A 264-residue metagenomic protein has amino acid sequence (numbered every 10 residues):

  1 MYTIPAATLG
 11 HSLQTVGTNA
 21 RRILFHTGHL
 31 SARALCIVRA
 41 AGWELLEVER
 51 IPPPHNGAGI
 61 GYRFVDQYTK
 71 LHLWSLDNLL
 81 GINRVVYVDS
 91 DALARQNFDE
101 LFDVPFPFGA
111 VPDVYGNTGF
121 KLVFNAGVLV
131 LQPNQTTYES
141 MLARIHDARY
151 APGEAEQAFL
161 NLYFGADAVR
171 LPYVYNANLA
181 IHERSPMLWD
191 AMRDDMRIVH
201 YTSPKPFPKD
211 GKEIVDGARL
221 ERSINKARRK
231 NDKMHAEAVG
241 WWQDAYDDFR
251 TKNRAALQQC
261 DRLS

Functional and structural regions predicted by a protein language model:
M1-T8, G17, T137-Y138, L142-S264: A glycosyltransferase accessory/donor-loop signature
S12-A20: Short, acidic, metal-binding catalytic loop of nucleotide-sugar glycosyltransferases
R21-G28: Short internal beta-strands
I23, W43-L46, L171: General small-molecule cofactor/ligand-binding pocket signal
S31, I51-G57, N176-I181, F207: A short acidic, often aromatic-flanked loop/helix-cap motif at beta-alpha or helix-coil junctions that lines enzyme
A32-G42, E213-A218: Short, aromatic/basic amphipathic alpha-helical patches
A40-G42, V104-P105, F164-A166: Short, structured coil segments at secondary-structure junctions
E44-N56, V65-V123, V128-Q135: GT-A fold catalytic core of metal-dependent nucleotide-sugar glycosyltransferases, centered on the diacidic
